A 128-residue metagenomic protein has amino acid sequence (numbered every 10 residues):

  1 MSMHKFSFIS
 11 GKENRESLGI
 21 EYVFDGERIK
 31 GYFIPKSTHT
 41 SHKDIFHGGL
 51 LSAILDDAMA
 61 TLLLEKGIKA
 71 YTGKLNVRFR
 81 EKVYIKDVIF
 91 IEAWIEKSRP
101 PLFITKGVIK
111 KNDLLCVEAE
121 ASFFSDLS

Functional and structural regions predicted by a protein language model:
M1, V83-I85, E96-S128: HotDog/MaoC-like acyl-thioester-processing domains
M1-T38: Non-catalytic linker/capping segments at the edges of enzyme domains
G19-E21, R78, W94, E120: Short, surface-exposed charged micro-motifs
K30, P35-A53: A conserved, well-ordered hydrophobic junction motif at loop->secondary-structure transitions
F33-P35, F79, S125: Hydrophobic residues in beta-strands and at strand termini
D57-F90, I95: Hydrophobic beta-strand-centered segment that forms part of the acyl-chain substrate-binding groove
